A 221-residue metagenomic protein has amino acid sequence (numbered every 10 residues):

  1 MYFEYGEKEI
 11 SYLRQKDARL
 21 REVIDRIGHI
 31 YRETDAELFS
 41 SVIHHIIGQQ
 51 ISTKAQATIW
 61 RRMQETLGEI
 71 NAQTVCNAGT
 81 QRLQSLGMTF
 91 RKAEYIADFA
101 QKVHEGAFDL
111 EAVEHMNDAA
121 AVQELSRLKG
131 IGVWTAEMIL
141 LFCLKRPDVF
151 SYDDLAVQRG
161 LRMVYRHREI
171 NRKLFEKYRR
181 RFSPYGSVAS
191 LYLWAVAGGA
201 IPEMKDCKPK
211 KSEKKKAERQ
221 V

Functional and structural regions predicted by a protein language model:
M1-F3, A36-F39, Q73-C76, E114-N117 (+2 more regions): Short acidic alpha-helix initiation/capping motifs at coil-to-helix transition points, especially at protein N-termini
M1-I30, V133-V221: C-terminal accessory module of base-excision DNA glycosylases/AP lyases that mediates lesion recognition and DNA
K8, Q15-G68: A positional/architectural concept
R19-V23, I51-S52, Q56-K129, R181-S183: Alpha-helical ds-nucleic-acid-binding substructure associated with the helix-hairpin-helix region of base-excision DNA
T34, K54, T58, I70 (+5 more regions): Alpha-helix N-cap and coil->helix boundary residues
S41-I46, A78-R82, A120-E124, A156-G160 (+1 more regions): A general alpha-helix detector
V42-I47, I96-A100, I139-L140, A189-L193: Short alpha-helical scaffolding segments that buttress acidic/His motifs in well-ordered protein cores
